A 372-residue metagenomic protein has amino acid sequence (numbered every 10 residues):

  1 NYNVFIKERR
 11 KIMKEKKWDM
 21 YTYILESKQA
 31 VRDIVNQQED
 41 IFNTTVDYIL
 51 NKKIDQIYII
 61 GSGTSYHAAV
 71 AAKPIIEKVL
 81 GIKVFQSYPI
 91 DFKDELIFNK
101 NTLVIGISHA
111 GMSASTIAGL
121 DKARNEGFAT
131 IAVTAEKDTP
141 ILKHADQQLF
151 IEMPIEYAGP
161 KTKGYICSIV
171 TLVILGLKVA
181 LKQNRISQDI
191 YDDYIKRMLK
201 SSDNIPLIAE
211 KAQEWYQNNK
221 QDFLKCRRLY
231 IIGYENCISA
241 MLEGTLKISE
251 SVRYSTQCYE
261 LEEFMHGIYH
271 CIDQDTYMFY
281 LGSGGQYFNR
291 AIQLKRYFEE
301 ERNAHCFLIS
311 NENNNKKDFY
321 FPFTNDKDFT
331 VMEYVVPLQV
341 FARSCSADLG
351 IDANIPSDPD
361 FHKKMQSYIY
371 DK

Functional and structural regions predicted by a protein language model:
N1-I12: Short, Lys/Arg-enriched N-terminal segments with co-localized hydrophobic residues within the first ~10-30 amino acids
E15-D55, L149, I155-K163, T171-T276 (+1 more regions): Active-site phosphate/pyrophosphate-binding segments
N43, L50-R197, Y234, Y269 (+4 more regions): Glycine-rich phosphate-binding loops that contact phosphosugars or nucleotide phosphates
D318-K372: Peripheral docking tails and interdomain loops at the edges of cofactor- or intermediate-handling domains
